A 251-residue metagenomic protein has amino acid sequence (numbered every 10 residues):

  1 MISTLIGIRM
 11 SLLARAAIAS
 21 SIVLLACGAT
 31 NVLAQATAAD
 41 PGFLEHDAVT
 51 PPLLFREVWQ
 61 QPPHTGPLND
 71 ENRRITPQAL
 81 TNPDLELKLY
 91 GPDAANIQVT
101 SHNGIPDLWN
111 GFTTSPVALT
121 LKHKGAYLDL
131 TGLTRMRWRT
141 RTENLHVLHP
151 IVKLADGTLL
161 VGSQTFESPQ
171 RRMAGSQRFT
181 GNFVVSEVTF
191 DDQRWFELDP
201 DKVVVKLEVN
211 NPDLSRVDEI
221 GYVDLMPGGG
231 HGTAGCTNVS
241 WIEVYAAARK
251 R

Functional and structural regions predicted by a protein language model:
M1-A14: N-terminal secretory signal peptides that target proteins for export/translocation
G7, A16-A17, H46-D47: Compositionally biased, low-complexity segments
M10-L12, C27, M136: Short, amphipathic alpha-helical segments
A16-N31: Bacterial N-terminal signal peptides
L33-R251: Beta-rich carbohydrate-recognition modules and glycan-binding surfaces
